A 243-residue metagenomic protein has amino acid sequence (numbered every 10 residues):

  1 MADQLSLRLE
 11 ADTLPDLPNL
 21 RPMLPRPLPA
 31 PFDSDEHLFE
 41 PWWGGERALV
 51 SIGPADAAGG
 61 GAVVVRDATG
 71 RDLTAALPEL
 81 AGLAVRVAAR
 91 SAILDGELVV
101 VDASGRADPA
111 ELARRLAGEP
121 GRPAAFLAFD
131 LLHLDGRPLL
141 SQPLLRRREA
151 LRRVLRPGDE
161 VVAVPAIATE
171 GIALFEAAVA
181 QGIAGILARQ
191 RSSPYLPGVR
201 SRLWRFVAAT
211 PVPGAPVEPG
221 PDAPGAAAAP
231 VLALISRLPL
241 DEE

Functional and structural regions predicted by a protein language model:
M1-E243: Catalytic cores of nucleic-acid ligases and guanylyltransferases
